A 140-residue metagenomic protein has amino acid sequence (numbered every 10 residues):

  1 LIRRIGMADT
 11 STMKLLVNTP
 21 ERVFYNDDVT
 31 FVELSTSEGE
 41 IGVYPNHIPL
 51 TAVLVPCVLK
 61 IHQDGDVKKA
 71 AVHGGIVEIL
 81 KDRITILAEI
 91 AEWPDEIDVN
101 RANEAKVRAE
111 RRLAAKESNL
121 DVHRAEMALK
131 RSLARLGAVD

Functional and structural regions predicted by a protein language model:
L1-M7: Short, Lys/Arg-enriched N-terminal segments with co-localized hydrophobic residues within the first ~10-30 amino acids
D9-S11: N-terminal assembly/interaction segments in proteins that build large macromolecular machines
K14-R108: Compact, glycine-rich, soluble single-domain proteins
A91-D140: Acidic/glycine-rich phosphate/pyrophosphate-binding loops and surrounding catalytic core that coordinate Mg2+
